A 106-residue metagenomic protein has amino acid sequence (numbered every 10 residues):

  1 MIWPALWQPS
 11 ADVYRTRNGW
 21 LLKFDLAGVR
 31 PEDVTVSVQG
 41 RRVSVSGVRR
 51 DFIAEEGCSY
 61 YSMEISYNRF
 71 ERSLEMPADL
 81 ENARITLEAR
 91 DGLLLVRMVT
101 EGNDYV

Functional and structural regions predicted by a protein language model:
M1-V106: Alpha-crystallin/small heat shock protein
